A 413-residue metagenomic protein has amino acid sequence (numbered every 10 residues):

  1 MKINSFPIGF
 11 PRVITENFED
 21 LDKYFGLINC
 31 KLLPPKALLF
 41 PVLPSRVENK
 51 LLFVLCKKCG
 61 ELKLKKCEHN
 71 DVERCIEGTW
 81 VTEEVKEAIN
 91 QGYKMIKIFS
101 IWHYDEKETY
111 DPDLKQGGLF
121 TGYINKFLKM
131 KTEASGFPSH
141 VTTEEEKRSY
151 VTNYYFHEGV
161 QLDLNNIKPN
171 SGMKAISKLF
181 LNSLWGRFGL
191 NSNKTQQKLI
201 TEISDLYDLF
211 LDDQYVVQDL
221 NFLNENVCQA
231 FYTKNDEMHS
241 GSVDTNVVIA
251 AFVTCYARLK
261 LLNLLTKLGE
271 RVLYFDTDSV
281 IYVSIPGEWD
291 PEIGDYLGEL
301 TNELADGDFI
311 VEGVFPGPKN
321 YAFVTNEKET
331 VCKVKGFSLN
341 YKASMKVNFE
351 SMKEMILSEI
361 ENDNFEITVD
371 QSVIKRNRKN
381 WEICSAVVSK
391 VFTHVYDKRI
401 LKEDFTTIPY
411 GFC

Functional and structural regions predicted by a protein language model:
M1-C413: Conserved acidic
